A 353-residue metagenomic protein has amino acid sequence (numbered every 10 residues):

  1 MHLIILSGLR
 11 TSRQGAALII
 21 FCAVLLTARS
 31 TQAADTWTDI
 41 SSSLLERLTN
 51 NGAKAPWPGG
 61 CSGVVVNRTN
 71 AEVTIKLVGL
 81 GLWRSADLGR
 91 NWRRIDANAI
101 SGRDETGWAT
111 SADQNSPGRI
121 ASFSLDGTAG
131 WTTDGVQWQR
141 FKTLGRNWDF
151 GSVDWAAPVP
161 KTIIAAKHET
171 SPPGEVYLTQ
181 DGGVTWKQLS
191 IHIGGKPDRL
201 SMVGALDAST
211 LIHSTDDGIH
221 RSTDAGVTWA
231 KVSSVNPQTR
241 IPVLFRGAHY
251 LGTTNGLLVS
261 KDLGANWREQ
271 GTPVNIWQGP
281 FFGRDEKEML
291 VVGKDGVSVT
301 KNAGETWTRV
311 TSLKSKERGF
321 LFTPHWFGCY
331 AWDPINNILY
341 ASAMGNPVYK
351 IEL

Functional and structural regions predicted by a protein language model:
M1-T11: N-terminal secretory signal peptides that target proteins for export/translocation
R10, L25-A28: A composition/secondary-structure signal for short, hydrophobic, low-basic-content segments with alpha-helix propensity
A16-L25: Bacterial N-terminal signal peptides
S30-L353: Extracellular glycan-interacting surfaces
